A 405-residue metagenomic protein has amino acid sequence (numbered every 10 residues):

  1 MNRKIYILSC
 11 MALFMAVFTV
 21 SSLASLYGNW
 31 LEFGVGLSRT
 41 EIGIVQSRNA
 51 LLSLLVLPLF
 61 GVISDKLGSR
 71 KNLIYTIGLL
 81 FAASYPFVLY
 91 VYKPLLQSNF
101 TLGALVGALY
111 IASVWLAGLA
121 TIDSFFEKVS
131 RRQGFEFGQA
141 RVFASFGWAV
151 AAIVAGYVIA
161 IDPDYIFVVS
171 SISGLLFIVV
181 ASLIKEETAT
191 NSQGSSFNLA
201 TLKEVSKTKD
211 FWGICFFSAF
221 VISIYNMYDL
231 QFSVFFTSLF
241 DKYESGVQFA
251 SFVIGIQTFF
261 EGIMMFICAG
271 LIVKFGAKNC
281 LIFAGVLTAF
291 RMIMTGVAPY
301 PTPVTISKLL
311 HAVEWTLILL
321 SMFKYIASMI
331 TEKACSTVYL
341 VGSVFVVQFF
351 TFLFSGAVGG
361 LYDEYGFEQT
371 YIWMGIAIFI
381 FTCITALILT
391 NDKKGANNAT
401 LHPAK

Functional and structural regions predicted by a protein language model:
M1-R3, I184-C215, D241-K242: Juxtamembrane intracellular "pre-TM" segments in multi-pass secondary transporters
N2-L54, D210-S218, I222-F240, L319: Helix-loop boundary and gating motifs at the non-cytosolic
Y27, W115-R131, L317-T331: Intracellular juxtamembrane helix-capping segments at the cytosolic ends of symmetry-related transmembrane helices
I44-V62, F252-I267: Central cavity-lining transmembrane alpha-helices of secondary-active solute carriers, predominantly the Major
D65-L79, V273-G285: Cytoplasmic membrane-interface "Motif A"-like loop-to-helix N-cap segments of 12-TM Major Facilitator Superfamily
R70, Y157-G174, A357-I380: A membrane-interface helix-boundary motif in multi-pass transporters
L79-Q97, V286-P299: C-terminal ends and interior cores of transmembrane alpha-helices in multi-pass membrane transporters/permeases
K333-E364: A late C-terminal transmembrane helix in Major Facilitator Superfamily
